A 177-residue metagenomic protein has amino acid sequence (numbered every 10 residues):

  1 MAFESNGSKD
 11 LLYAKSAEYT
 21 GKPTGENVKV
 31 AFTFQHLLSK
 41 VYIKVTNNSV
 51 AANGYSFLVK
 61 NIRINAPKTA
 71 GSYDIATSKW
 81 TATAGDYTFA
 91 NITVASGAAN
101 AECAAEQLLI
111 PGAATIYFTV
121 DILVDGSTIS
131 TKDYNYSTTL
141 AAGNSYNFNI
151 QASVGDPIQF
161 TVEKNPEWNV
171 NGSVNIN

Functional and structural regions predicted by a protein language model:
M1, G112-G126: A short, solvent-exposed beta-strand micro-motif common in secreted/extracellular proteins
M1-S56, I92-A104, V124, A141 (+1 more regions): Short, low-hydrophobicity acidic/polar segments
K29-A31, K40-K44, N61-R63, Y117-D121 (+1 more regions): Beta-strand secondary-structure signal
N47-S49, A66-K68, V124-G126, V154: Beta-strand elements of well-folded, non-transmembrane domains
V50-Y87: Short, ordered, surface-exposed loop/turn motifs in non-cytosolic proteins
N100-T115: Short Pro-Gly-centered beta-turn/loop motif in secreted/extracellular proteins
T128-Y136: Edge beta-strands of extracellular beta-sandwich domains
N144-N177: Intrinsically disordered, low-complexity repeat and linker tracts
